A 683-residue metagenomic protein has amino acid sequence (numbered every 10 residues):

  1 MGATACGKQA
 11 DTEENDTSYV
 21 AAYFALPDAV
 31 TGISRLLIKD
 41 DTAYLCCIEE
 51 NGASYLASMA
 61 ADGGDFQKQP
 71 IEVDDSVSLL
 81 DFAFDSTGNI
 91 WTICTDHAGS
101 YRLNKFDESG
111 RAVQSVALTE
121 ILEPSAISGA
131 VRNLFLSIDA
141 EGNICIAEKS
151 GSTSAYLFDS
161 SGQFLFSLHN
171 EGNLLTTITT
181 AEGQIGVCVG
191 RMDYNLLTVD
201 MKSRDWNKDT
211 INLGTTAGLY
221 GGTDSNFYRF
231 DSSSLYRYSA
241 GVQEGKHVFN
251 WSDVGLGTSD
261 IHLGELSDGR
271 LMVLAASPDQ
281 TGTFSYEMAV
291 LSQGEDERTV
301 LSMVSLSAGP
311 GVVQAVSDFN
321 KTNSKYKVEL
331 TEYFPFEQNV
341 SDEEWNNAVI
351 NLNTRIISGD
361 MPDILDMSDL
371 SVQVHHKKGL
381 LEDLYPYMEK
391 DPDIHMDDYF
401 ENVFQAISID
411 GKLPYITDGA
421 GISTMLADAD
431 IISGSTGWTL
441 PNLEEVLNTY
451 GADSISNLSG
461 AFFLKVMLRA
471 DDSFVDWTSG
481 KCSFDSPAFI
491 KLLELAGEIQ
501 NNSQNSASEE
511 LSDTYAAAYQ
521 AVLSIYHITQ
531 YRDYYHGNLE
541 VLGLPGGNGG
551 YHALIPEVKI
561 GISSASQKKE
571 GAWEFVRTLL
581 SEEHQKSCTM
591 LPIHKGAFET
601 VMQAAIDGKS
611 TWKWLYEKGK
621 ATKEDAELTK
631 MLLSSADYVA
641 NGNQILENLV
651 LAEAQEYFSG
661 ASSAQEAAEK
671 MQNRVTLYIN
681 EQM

Functional and structural regions predicted by a protein language model:
V30-I38, S76-D85, P124-I138, N170-A181 (+2 more regions): Repeated scaffold domains used in trafficking and secretory/extracellular systems, primarily beta-propellers
D107-S109, V113-S115, M388, Q405-S506 (+2 more regions): Helix-loop-helix "hinge/cap" segment bordering the ligand-binding cleft or interdomain interface
G245-K246, D253-S259, G264-E265, P278-T281 (+3 more regions): Mature extracytoplasmic/periplasmic domains
D296-G309, Y326-Y333, I364, F575: Short, well-ordered beta-strand elements
E329-Y399, A517, D533: Extracytoplasmic "Venus flytrap"/periplasmic binding protein-like
D369-T424, N538-P545, K623: Hinge/lid segment of periplasmic solute-binding proteins
E494-E574: Extracytoplasmic/periplasmic substrate-binding proteins
L554, T611-N680: C-terminal capping/gating helix-and-loop segments adjacent to ligand/active sites or protein-protein/ligand interfaces
